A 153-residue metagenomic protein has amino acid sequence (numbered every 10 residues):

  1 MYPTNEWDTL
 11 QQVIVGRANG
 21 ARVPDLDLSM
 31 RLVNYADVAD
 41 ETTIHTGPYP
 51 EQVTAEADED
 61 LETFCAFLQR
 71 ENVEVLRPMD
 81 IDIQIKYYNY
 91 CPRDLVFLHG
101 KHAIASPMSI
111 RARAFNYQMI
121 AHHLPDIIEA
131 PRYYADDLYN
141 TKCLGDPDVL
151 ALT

Functional and structural regions predicted by a protein language model:
M1-T153: The feature marks the mature, well-folded catalytic cores of soluble enzymes
